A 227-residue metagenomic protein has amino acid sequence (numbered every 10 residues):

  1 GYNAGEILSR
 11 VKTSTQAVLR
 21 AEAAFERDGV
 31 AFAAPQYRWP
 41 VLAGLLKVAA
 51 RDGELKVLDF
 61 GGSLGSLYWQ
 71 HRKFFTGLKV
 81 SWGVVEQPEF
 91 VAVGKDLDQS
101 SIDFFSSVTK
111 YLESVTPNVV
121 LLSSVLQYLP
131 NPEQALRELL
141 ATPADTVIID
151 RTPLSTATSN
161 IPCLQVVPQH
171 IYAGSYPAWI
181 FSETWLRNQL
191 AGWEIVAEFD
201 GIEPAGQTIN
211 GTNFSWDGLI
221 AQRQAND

Functional and structural regions predicted by a protein language model:
G1-K56, P162-E183, R187-D227: N-terminal accessory regions of S-adenosyl-L-methionine
E54-L64: Conserved class I S-adenosyl-L-methionine
L55, P117-N118, D145: Conserved acidic residues
G62-Y111: Class I SAM-dependent methyltransferase SAM/SAH-binding core
K110-V119: A short acidic, Gly/Pro-enriched loop at the edge of an enzyme's catalytic core that lines a small-molecule cofactor
N118-P132: A short SAM/SAH-binding and catalytic strip from SAM-dependent methyltransferases
Y128-T142: A short, conserved alpha-helix within the catalytic core of class I
P143-A157: Conserved beta-strand signature within the Rossmann-like core of class I S-adenosyl-L-methionine
